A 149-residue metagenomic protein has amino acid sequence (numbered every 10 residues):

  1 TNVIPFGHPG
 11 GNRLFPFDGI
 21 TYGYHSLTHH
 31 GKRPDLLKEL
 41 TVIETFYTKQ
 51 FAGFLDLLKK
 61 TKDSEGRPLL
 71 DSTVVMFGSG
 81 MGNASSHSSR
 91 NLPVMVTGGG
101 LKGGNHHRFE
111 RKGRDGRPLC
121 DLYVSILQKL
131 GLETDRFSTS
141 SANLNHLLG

Functional and structural regions predicted by a protein language model:
T1-G149: Ligand-binding pockets and gating/stacking loops
